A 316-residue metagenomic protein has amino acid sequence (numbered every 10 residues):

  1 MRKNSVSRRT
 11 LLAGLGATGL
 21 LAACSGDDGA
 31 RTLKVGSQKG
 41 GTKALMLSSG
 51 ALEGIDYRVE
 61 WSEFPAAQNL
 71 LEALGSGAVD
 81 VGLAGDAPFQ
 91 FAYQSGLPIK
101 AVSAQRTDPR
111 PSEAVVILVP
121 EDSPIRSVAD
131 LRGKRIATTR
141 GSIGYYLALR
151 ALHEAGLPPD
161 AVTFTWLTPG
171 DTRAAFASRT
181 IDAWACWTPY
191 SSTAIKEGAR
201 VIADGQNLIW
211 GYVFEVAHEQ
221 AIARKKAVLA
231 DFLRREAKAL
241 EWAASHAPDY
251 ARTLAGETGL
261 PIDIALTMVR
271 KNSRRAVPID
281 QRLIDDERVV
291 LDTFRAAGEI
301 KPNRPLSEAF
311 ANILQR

Functional and structural regions predicted by a protein language model:
K3-N4, T10-S25: N-terminal export signals
G29-A155, D182, N207: Short, glycine-/small- and polar/acidic-enriched structural segments that line small-molecule recognition paths
G41, R224-E299: Secondary-structure end/capping motifs
E72, S76, Q90, A129 (+9 more regions): Solvent-exposed, polar/charged alpha-helical surfaces in well-ordered, non-transmembrane soluble domains, broadly
A87, T165-A255: Pocket-lining segment of extracytoplasmic ligand-binding domains
E121-V128, L157-P158, Q220-L229: Short helix-loop capping/hinge motifs at secondary-structure junctions, enriched in acidic/polar residues
S127, P159-T163, D263: Short acidic capping loops at alpha-helix termini that bridge into adjacent secondary structure
F294-R316: Conserved C-terminal helix/tail region of periplasmic/extracytoplasmic solute-binding proteins
